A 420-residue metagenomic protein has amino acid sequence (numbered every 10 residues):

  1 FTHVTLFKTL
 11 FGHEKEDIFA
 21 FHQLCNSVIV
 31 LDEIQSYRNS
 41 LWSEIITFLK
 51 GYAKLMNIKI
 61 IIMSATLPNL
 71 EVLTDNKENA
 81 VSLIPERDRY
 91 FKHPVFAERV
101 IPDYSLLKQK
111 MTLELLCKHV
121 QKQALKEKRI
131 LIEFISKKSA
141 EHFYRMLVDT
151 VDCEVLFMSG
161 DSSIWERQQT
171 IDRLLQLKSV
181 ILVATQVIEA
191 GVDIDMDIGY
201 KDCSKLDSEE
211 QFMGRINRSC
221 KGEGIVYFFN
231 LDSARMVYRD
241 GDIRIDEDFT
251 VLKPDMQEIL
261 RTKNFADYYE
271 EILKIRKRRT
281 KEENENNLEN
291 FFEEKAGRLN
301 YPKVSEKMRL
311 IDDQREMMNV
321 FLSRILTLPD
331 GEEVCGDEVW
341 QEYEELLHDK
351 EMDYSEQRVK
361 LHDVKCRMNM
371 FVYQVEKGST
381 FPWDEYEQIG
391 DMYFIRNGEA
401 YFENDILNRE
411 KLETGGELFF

Functional and structural regions predicted by a protein language model:
H3-K8, D17-Y52: SF2 helicase catalytic motif II
V4, C25-V28, L55-I61, R129 (+1 more regions): Loop/turn-to-beta-strand initiation segments
T9, I181-M196, Q211-S219: SF2 helicase motor core recognition
A53, K118-Q121, L125-E127, E133 (+7 more regions): C-terminal helicase lobe and adjacent C-terminal extensions/tails of nucleic-acid helicase motors
M63-A124: Interdomain hinge/linker at the junction between the two RecA-like core domains of SF2 helicases
A65-T66, I135, Q186: Conserved H-loop
S163-T185: Conserved helicase ATPase core of P-loop NTP-dependent helicases/translocases
